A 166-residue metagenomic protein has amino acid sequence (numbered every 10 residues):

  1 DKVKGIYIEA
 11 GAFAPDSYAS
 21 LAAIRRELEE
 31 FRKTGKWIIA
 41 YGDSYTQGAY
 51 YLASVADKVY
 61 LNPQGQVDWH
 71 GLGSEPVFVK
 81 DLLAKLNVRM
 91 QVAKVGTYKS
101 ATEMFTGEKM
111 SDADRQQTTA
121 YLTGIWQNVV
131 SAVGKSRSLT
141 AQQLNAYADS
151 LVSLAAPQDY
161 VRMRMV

Functional and structural regions predicted by a protein language model:
D1-D149, L154, V166: Small-residue-centered hinge/linker elements
A53, D159-Y160: Hydrophobic/aromatic residues within transmembrane alpha-helices of multi-pass small-molecule transporters
